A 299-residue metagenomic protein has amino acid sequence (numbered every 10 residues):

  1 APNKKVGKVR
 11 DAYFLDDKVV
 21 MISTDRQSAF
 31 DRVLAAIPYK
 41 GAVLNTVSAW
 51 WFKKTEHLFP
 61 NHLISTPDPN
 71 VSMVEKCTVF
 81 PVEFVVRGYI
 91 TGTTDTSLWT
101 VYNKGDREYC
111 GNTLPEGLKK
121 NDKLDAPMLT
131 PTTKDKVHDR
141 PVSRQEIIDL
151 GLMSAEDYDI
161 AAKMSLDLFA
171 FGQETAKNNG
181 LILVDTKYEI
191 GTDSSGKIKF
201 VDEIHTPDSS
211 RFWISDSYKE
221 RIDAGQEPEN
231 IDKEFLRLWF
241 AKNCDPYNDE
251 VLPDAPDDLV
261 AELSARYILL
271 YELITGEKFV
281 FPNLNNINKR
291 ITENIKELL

Functional and structural regions predicted by a protein language model:
A1-T133, P246-D254, D258-L299: Active-site loop/lid in soluble adenylation, ligation, and acyl-transfer enzymes
D11, K187-E189: Short, surface-exposed charged micro-motifs
T24, I160, K199-P207, L298-L299: Catalytic cores of nucleic-acid ligases and guanylyltransferases
V79-P81, G180-L183, S194-I198: Coil-to-beta-strand transition motifs
K123-A155: A short mid-domain helix/strand-loop element embedded in enzyme catalytic domains that forms or borders the active-site
M153-V184: A long amphipathic alpha-helix within ATP-dependent nucleotide-binding catalytic cores
E189-E234: Catalytic activation segment of kinase domains across protein kinase-like and atypical kinase folds
W239-P246: Short acidic, glycine/tyrosine-flanked loop/strand segments centered on an H-E-D-like triad
